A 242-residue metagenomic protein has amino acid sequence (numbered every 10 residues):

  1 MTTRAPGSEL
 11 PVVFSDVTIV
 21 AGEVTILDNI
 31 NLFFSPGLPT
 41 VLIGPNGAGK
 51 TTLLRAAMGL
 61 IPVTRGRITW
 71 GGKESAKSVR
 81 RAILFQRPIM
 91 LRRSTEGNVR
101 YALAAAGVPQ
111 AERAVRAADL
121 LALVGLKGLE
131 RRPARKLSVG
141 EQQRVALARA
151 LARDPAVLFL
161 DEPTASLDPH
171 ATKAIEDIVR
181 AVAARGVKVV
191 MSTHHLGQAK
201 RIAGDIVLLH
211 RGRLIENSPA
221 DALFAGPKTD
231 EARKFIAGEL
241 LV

Functional and structural regions predicted by a protein language model:
M58: Helix-to-loop junction immediately C-terminal to a conserved catalytic motif
A111-L129: Conserved ABC ATPase "signature" region
P133-L137, E141: Conserved ABC ATPase signature
L158-D161: Catalytic Walker B motif of ABC-type/P-loop ATPase nucleotide-binding domains
P169-A171: Helix N-cap at the start of a conserved alpha-helix in ABC-type nucleotide-binding domains
A199-R201: A short, surface-exposed alpha-helical micro-motif characterized by mixed small hydrophobic and charged/polar residues
